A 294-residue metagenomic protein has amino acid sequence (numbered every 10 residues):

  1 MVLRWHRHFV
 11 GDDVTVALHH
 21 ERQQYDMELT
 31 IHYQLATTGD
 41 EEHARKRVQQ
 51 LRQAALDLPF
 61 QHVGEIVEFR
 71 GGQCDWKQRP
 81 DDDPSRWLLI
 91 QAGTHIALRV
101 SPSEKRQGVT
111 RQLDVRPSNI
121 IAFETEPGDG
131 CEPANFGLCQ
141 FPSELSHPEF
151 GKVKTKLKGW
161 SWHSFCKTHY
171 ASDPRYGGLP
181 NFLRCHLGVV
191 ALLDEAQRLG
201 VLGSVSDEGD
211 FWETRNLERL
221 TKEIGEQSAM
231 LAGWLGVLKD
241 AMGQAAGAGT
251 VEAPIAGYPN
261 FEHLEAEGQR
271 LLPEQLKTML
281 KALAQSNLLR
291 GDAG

Functional and structural regions predicted by a protein language model:
W5-R7, V14-G294: Acidic (Asp/Glu-rich) sequence patches and key acidic residues that form negatively charged surfaces used
